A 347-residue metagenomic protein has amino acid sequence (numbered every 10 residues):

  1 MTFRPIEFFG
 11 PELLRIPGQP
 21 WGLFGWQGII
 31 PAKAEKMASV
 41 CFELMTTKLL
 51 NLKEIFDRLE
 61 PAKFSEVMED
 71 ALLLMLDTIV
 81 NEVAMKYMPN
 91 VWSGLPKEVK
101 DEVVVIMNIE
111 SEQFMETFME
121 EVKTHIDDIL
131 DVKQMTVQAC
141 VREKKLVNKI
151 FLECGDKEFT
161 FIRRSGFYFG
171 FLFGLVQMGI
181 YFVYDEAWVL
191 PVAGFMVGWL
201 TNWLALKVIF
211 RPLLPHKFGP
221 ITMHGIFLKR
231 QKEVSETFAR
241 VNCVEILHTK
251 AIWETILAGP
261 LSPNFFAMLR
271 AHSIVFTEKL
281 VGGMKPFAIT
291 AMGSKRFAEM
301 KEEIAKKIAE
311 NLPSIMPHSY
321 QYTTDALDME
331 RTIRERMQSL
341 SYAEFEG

Functional and structural regions predicted by a protein language model:
M1, F171-L190: Juxtamembrane "helix exit" motif at the C-terminal ends of alpha-helical transmembrane segments in multi-pass membrane
M1-G155, V189, M196-Y342: Large intracellular
T136, E158-G179, I333, M337 (+1 more regions): Bilayer-spanning, highly hydrophobic alpha-helical transmembrane segments
